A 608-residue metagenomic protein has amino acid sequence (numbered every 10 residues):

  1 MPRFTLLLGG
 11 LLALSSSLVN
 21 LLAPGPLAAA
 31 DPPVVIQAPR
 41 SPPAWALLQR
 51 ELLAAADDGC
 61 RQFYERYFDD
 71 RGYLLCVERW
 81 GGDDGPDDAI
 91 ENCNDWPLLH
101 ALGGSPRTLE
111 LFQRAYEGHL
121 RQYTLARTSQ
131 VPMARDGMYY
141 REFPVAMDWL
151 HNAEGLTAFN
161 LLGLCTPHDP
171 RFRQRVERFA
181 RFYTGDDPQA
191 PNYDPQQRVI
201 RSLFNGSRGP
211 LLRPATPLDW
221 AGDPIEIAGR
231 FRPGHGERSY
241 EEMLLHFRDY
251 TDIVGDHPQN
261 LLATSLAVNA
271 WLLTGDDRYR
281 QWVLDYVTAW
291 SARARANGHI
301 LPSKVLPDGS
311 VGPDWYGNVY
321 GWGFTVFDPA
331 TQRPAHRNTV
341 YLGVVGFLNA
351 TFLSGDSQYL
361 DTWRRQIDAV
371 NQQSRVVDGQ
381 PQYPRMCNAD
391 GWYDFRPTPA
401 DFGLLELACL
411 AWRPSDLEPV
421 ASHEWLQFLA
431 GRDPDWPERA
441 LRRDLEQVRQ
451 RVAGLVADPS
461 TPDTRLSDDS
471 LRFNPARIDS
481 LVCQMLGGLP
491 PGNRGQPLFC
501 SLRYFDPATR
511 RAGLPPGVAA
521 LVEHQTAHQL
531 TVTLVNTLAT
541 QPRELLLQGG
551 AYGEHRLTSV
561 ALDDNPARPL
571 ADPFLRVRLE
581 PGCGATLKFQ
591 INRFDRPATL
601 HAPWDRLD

Functional and structural regions predicted by a protein language model:
M1-R3: N-terminal secretory signal peptides that target proteins for export/translocation
T5-A23: Bacterial N-terminal signal peptides
L8-G9, P24, R71, N297: Feature targets compositionally biased, intrinsically disordered low-complexity regions with long contiguous runs
P24, A28-A30: Boundary at the C-terminal end of the N-terminal hydrophobic targeting segment
A30-D564, L570-D608: Glycan-recognition and catalytic cores of secretory/periplasmic carbohydrate-active enzymes
